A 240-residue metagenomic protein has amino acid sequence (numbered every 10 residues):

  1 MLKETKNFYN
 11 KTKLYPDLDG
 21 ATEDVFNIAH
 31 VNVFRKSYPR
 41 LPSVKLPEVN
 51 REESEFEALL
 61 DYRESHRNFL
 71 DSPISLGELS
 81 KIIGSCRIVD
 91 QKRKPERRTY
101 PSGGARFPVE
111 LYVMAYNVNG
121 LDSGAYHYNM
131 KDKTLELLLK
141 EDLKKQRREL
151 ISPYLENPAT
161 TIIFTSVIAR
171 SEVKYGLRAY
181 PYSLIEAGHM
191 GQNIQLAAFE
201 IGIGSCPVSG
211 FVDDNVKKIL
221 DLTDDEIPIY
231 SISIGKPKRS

Functional and structural regions predicted by a protein language model:
M1-P158: N-terminal amphipathic, basic helical "cap/leader" segment at the start of enzyme domains
R63, I82, L111, T160-V216: Small-aliphatic-rich amphipathic alpha-helix that forms the alpha element of a beta-alpha
G103, G204-V208, D224: Short, surface-exposed helix-loop/turn micro-motifs enriched in polar/charged residues
Y116-V118, V167, P237: Solvent-exposed coil/turn segments that connect beta secondary-structure elements in extracytoplasmic/periplasmic
N119, R170-E172, S240: Residue-level signal for secondary-structure boundary sites
H127, T161-I163, S231-S233: Conserved hydrophobic/aromatic beta-strand scaffold that supports enzyme active sites
D221-S240: A glycine-rich helix N-cap at a beta->alpha junction
